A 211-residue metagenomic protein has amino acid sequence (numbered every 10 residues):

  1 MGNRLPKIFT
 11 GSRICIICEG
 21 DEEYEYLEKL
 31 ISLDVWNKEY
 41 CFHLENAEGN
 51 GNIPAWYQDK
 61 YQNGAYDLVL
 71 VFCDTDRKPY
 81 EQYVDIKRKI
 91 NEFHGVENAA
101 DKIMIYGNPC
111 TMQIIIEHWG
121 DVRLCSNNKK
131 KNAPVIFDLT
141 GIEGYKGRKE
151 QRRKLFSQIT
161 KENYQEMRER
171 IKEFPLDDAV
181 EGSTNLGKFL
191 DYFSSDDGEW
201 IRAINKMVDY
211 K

Functional and structural regions predicted by a protein language model:
G2-R13, Y24-L44, P54-L68, T75-K211: C-terminal accessory helical subdomains adjacent to catalytic cores in phosphodiester- and nucleotide-handling enzymes
C15-E19: Short hydrophobic beta-strand that contains or immediately precedes a catalytic carboxylate
A47-G51: Eukaryotic endosomal/vacuolar membrane-trafficking regulators centered on PX-domain-mediated PI3P pathways
